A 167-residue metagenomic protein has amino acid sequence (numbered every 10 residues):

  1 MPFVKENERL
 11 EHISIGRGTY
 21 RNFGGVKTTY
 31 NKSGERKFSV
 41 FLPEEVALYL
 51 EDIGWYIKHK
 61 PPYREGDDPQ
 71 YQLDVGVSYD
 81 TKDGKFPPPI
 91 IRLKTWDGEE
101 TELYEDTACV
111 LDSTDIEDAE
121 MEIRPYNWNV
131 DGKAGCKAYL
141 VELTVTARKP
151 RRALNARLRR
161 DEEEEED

Functional and structural regions predicted by a protein language model:
M1-K5, K149-D167: Acidic, gly/ser/pro-rich intrinsically disordered tails
M1-K85: OB-fold ssDNA-binding interfaces and closely related basic DNA-contact patches used across DNA replication/repair
R9-H12, E100, D106, M121 (+1 more regions): Intrinsic disorder/low-complexity segments enriched in polar/small residues
L42-E44, P125-N127, A147: Beta-strand elements of well-folded, non-transmembrane domains
P69-A108: Signature of Gram-negative chaperone-usher
K94-A119, Y126-C136: Exposed beta-sheet edge/beta-hairpin loop segments within beta-rich domains
V130-R151: OB-fold/S1-family single-stranded nucleic acid-binding modules
